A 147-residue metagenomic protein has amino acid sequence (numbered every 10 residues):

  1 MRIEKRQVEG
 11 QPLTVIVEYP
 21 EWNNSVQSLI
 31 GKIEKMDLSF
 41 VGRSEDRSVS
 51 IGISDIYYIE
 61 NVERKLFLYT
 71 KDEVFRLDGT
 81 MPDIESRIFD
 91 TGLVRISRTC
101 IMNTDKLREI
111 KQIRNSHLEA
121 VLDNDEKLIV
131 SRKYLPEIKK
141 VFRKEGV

Functional and structural regions predicted by a protein language model:
M1-Q27: N-terminal regulatory/sensing modules of transcriptional regulators
R2-G10, V121-V130: Amphipathic, soluble alpha/beta structural segments
Y19-P20, K71, R98, R132: Conserved residues at beta->alpha junctions
S25-D123, K127, V147: Conserved binding/recognition cores within well-folded domains
V26-L29, R132, V141: Short, charged, solvent-exposed linker or helix-capping segments at domain edges/interfaces that act as flexible hinges
I129-R132, P136-E137: C-terminal structural segments of small proteins and small subunits
K140-V147: Short, charged, intrinsically disordered terminal tails
